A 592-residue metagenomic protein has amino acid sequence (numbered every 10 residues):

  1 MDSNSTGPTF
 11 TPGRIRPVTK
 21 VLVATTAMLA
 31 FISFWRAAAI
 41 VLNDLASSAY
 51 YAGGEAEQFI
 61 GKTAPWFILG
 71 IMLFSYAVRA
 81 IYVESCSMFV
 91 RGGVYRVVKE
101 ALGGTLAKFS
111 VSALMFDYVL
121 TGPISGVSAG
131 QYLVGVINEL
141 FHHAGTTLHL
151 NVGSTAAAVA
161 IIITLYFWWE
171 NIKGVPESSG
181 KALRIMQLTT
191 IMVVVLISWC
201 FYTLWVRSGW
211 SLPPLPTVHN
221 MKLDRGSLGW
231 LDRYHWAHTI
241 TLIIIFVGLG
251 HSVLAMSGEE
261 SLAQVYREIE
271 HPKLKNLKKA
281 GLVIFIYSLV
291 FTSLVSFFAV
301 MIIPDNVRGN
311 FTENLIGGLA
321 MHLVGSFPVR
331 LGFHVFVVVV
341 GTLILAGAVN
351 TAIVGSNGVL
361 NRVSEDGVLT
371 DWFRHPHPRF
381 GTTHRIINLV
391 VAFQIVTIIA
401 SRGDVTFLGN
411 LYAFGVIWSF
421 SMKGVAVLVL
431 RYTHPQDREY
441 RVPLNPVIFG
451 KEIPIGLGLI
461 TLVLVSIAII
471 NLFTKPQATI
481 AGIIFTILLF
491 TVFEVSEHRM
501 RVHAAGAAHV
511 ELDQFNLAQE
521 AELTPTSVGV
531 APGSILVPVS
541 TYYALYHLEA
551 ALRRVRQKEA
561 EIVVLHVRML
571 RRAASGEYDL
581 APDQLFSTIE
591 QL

Functional and structural regions predicted by a protein language model:
M1-A52, S87, R96-T105, H238-T239 (+2 more regions): Membrane-interface "cap" regions at the ends of multi-pass membrane proteins
G53-A113, P123-I163, M192, Y287-S293 (+1 more regions): Extracellular loop-to-transmembrane helix junctions
V83, C200-L215, K279-L319: Extracellular/periplasmic helix-exit of transmembrane alpha-helices
G104-A107, H149, G153-I161, E268-T292 (+2 more regions): Loop-to-transmembrane helix boundary motifs in multi-pass membrane proteins
T190-L228, S296-D305, K423-E439, E494-G506: Hydrophobic alpha-helical segments and their helix-loop junctions in multi-pass secondary transporters
W372-R385, K423-L472, A507-F515: C-terminal membrane-solvent junction of multi-pass transporters and transport-like membrane proteins
D404, G409, V416, I448-V502: A generic transmembrane alpha-helix motif of multi-pass inner-membrane proteins
V510-L592: Structured cytosolic domains appended to multi-pass membrane proteins
